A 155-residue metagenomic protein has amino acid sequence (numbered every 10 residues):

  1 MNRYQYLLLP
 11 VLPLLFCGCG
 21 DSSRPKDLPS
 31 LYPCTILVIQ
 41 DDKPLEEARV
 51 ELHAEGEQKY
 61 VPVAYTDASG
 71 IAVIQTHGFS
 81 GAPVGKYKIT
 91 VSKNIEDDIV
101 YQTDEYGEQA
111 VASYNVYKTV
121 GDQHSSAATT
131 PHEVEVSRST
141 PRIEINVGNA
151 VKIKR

Functional and structural regions predicted by a protein language model:
M1-L8: Bacterial N-terminal signal peptides that target proteins for export
L15-G18: C-terminal motif of bacterial Sec signal peptides marking the signal peptidase cleavage site
G20-R155: Beta-strand-dominated extracellular/periplasmic modules and repeats in secreted or surface-exposed proteins
